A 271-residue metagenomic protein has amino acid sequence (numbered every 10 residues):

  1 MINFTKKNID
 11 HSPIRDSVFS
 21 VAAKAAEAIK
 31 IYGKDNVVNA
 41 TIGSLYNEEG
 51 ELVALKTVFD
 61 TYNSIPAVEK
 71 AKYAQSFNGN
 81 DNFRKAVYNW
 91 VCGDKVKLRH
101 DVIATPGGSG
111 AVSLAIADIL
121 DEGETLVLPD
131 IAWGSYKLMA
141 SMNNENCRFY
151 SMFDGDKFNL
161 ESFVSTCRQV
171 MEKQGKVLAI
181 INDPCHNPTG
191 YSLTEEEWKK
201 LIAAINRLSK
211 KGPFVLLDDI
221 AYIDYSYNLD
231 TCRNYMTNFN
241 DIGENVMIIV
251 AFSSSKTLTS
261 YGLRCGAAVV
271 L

Functional and structural regions predicted by a protein language model:
I2, H11-G107: N-terminal small-domain helix-loop-helix segment of the aminotransferase-like
N3-T5, S165, N238, G266: Catalytic-core helical/loop segments in enzymes performing group transfer/polymerization on anionic/lipid-linked
I42-G43, P184, I220-A221: Short, well-ordered beta-to-alpha junction loops that form the rim of enzyme active sites and present histidine/acidic
L45, M152, S254: Hydrophobic pocket-lining residues within nucleotide cofactor-binding pockets
Y46-E51, N187-G190, D224-S226, L258-Y261: Short catalytic/ligand-binding loop motif for oxyanion handling, primarily in non-cytosolic enzymes, centered on
P66-G212, I223-G243, I249: Conserved core of the PLP fold type I
L217: Generic enzyme active-site microenvironment
M236-L271: Active-site PLP attachment segment
